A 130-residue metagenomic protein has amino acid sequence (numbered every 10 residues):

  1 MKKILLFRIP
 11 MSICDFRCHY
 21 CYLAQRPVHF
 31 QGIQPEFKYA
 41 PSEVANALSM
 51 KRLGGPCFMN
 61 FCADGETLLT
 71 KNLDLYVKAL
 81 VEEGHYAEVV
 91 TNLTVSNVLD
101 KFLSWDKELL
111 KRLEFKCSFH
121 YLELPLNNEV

Functional and structural regions predicted by a protein language model:
M1-A24, F58-C62: N-terminal pre-triad scaffold of radical SAM enzymes
I4, Q25-Y39, G54-T70, L80-V98 (+1 more regions): Core AdoMet radical
R8-M11, K51, K107: Generic marker of residues within folded, mature protein domains
P10, H19, L23-Q25, A40-S42 (+2 more regions): Generic signature of intrinsically disordered, low-complexity segments enriched in small/polar residues
E43-A47, Y76, K101-F102, E129-V130: A general structural detector for well-ordered alpha-helical segments in enzyme core domains, enriched
A47-L53: Glycine-rich helix-loop-beta junction characteristic of Rossmann-like nucleotide cofactor-binding loops
